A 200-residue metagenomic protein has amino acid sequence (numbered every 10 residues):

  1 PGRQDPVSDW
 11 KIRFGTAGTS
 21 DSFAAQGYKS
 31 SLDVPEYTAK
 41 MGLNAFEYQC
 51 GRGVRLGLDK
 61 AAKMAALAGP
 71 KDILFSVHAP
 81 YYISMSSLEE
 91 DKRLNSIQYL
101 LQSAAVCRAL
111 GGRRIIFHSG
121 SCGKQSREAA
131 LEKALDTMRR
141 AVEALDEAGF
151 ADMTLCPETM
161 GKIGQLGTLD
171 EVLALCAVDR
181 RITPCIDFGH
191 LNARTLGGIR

Functional and structural regions predicted by a protein language model:
P1-A105: N-terminal pre-domain/capping segments
R3, D9-W10, L173, V178-F188 (+1 more regions): Histidine-acidic metal/acid-base catalytic patches
R3, T16, Y28, P157 (+2 more regions): Intrinsically disordered, low-complexity regions
S20-S22, C50-V54, A79-I83, S119-G123 (+2 more regions): Active-site-proximal loop/turn and secondary-structure-junction residues that shape catalytic pockets, frequently
G27-S30, K60, K92, A130 (+2 more regions): Residues at alpha-helix caps and immediate loop-helix transition turns in enzyme cores, especially N- and C-cap
G69, S86-P184, A193: Active-site acidic/histidine proton-transfer and metal-coordination neighborhood in alpha/beta enzyme cores
